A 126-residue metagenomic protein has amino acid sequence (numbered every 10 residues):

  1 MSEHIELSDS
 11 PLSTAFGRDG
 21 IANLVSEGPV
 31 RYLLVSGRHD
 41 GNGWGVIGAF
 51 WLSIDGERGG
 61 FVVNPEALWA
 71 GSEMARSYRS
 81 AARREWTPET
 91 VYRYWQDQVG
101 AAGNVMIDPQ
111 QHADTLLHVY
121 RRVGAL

Functional and structural regions predicted by a protein language model:
M1-G41: Negatively charged, low-complexity tracts enriched in Asp/Glu with abundant Ser/Thr
E3-D9, V62-L126: Mixed-charge, Lys/Arg-enriched low-complexity segments
V25-E27, G56, Q111: Ubiquitous "structural anchor" signal
N42-S72: A short, structured beta-strand/loop element
